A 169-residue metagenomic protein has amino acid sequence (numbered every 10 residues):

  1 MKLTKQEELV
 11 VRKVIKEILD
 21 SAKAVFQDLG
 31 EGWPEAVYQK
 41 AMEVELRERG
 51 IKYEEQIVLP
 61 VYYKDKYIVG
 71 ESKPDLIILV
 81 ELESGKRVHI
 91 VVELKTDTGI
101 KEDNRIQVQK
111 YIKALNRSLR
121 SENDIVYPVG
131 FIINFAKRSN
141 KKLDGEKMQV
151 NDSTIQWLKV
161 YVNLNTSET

Functional and structural regions predicted by a protein language model:
M1-E31: Interdomain/boundary linker segments immediately adjacent to catalytic/signaling cores
K5, L29, Y63, T98-G99: A general structural-boundary detector
V10, V14, P34, Y38 (+1 more regions): Short amphipathic alpha-helical segments
F26, G50, N116-R120: Secondary-structure transition/hinge residues
Q27-V88, K141, K147-S167: Active-site metal-binding core of divalent-cation-utilizing nuclease and nuclease-like domains
E83-E168: Nucleic-acid nuclease catalytic cores
